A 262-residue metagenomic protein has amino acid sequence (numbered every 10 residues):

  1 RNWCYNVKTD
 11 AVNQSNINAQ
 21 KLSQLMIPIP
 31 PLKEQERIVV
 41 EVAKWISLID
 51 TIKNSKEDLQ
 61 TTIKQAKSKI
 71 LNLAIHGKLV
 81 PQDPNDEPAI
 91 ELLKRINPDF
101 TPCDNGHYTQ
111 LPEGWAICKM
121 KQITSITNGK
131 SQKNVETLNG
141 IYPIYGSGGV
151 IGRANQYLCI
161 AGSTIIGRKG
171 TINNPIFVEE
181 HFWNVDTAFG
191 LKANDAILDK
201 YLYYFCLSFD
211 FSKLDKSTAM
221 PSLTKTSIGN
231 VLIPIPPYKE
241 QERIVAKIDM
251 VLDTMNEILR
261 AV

Functional and structural regions predicted by a protein language model:
R1-V7, M120-Q132, Y142-R153, Y157-P175 (+2 more regions): Short Ser/Thr-interspersed hydrophobic loop/turn segments at strand-loop and sheet-helix junctions that line or gate
C4, A11-I29, W183-A188, A219-I235: A short glycine-rich beta-alpha junction/loop motif
C4, Q24-K33, L111-M120, A193 (+3 more regions): Catalytic cores of nucleotide-enabled group-transfer and carboxylate-activating enzymes in metabolic and assembly-line
N6-K8, P81-E87, G106-H107, K133-I141 (+1 more regions): Short coil/turn segments at secondary-structure boundaries
Q24, L32, E36, S47 (+7 more regions): Non-catalytic DNA-recognition/assembly elements of restriction-modification systems
D50-S55, F189: Short beta-alpha connecting loops at secondary-structure transitions that line or flank enzyme active sites
D58-Q60, A66-H107: Extended, domain-scale alpha-helical bundle/helix-rich regions
G77, L191, V231: Residue-level signal for inorganic ion chemistry
